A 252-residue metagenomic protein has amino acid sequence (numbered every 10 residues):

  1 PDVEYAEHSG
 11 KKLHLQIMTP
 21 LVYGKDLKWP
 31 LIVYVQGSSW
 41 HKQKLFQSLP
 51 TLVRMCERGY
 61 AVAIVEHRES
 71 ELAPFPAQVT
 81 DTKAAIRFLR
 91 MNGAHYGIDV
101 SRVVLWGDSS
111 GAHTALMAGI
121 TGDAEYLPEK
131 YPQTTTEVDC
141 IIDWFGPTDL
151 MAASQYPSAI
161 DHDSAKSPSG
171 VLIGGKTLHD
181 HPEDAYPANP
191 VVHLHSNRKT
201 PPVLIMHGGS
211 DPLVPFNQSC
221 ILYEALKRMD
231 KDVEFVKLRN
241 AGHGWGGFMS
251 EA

Functional and structural regions predicted by a protein language model:
P1-A252: Alpha/beta-hydrolase superfamily serine-hydrolase fold, recognizing
